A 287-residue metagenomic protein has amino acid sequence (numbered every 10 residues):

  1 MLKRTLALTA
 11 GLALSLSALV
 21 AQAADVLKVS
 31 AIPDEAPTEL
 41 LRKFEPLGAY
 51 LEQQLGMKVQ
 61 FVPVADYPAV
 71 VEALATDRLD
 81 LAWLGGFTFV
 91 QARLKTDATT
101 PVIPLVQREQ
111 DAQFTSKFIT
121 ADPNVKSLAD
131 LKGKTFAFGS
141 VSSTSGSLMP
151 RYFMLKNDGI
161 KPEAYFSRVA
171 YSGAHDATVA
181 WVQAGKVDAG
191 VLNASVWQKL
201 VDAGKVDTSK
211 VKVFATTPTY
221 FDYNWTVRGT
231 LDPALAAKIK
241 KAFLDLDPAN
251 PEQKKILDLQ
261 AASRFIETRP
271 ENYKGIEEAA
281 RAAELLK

Functional and structural regions predicted by a protein language model:
M1-R4: Positively charged n-region of N-terminal signal peptides that target proteins for export
T9-S17: Bacterial N-terminal signal peptides
S17-A23: Sec/Tat signal peptide C-region and signal peptidase I cleavage site
A24-P46, Y220-D222, T226-K287: An extracytoplasmic/periplasmic, membrane-proximal ligand-sensing/linker region
S30-E52, V64, F87, D111-V179: Bilobed "Venus flytrap"/periplasmic-binding protein-like clamshell domains and structurally analogous long
P68-A82, K95-T96, A129-D130, A174-S195: Short helices/loops that flank or line small-molecule/ion binding pockets
E72-D130: Acidic, polar ligand-binding/catalytic clefts
T135-A234: Pocket-lining segment of extracytoplasmic ligand-binding domains
